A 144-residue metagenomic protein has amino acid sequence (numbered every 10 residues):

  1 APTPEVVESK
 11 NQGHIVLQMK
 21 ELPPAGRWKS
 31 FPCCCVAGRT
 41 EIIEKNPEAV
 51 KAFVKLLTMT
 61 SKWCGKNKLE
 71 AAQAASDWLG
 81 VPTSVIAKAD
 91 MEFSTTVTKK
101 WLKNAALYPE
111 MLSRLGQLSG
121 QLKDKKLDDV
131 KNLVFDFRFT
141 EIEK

Functional and structural regions predicted by a protein language model:
A1-A75: Pocket-lining segment of extracytoplasmic ligand-binding domains
L17-Q18, N67, K103-N104, D129-F139: Poly-acidic low-complexity segments
Q18-M19, A87, K123-L127: Short loop/turn and capping residues at structural boundaries
G26-R27, V97-K99, F139-I142: Short, solvent-exposed polar/charged micro-motifs at secondary-structure junctions
F31, F53, F93, F135-F139: Phenylalanine-focused residue identity feature
I43-S119: Secondary-structure end/capping motifs
L112-K144: Conserved C-terminal helix/tail region of periplasmic/extracytoplasmic solute-binding proteins
